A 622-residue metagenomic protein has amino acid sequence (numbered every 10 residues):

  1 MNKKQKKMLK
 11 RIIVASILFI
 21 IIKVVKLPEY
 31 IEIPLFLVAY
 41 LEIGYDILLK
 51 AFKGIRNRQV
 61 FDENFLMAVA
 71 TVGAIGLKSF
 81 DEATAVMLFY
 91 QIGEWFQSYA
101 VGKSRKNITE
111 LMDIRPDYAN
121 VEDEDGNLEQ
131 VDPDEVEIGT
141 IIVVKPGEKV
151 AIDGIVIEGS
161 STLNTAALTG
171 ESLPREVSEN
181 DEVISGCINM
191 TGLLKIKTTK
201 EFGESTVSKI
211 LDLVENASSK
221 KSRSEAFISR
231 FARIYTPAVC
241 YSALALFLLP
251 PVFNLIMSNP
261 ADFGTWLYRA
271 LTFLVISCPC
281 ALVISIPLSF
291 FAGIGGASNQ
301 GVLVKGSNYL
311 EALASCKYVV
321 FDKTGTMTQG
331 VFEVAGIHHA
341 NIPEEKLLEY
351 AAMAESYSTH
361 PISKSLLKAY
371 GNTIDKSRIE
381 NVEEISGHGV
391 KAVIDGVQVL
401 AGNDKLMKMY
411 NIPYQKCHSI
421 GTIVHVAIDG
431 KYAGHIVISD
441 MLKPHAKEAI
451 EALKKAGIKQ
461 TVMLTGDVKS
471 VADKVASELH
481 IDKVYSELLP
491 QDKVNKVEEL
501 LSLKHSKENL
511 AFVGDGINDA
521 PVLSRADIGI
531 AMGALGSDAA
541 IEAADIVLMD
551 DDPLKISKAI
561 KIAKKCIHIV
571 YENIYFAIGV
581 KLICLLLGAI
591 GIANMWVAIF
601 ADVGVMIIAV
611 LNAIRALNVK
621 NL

Functional and structural regions predicted by a protein language model:
M1-I31, V38, V101, E110 (+9 more regions): Flexible metal-binding regulatory segments at protein termini and peripheral loops
I12-S16, F227-M257, T272-F290, Y571-F600: Bilayer-spanning, highly hydrophobic alpha-helical transmembrane segments
F19-E122, E135-I142, K149, S160 (+4 more regions): Actuator/coupling domain of P-type ATPases
F52-V60, Y99-T109, L288-S307, I614-L622: Juxtamembrane helix-loop transition segments at the membrane interface in multi-pass membrane proteins
L66-A68, L168, Y268, C278-A354 (+1 more regions): Conserved catalytic phosphorylation-site environment of P-type ATPases
S242, K504-K507, A544, M549-L622: Membrane-embedded transport module
V334, H338-Q460, K469, I481-V497: P-type ATPase nucleotide-binding
G396, T422, I428-E572, V580: Conserved ATP-binding TGD loop and adjacent catalytic N/P-domain core of P-type ATPases
